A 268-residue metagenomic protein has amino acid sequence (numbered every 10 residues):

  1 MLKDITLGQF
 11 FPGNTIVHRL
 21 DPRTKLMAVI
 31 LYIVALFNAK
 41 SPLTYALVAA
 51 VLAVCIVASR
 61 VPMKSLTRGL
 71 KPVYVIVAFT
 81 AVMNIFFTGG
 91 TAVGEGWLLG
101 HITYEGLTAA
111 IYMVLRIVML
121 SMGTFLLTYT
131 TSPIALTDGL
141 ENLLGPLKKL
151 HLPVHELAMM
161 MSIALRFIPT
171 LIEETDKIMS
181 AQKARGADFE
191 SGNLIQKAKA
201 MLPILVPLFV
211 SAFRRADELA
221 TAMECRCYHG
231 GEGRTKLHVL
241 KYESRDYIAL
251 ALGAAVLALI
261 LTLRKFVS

Functional and structural regions predicted by a protein language model:
M1-T44, V48-A53, V57-S59, N142-L152 (+3 more regions): Transmembrane alpha-helix interface motif
N14, F37, V61-S65, W97 (+4 more regions): Membrane-helix interfacial "entry" motifs
K25, K64-Y74, A249: Alpha-helical transmembrane segments and their helix-start/interface "positive-inside/aromatic belt" motifs in integral
S41, Y45, R60-K64, T88-G96 (+2 more regions): Transmembrane helix-loop junctions in multipass membrane proteins, especially transporters and channels
C55-S59, K64, P72-I76, T80: Extended cationic-aromatic binding surfaces that line active-site or macromolecule-binding grooves and engage
M63, F79-N84, L99-I102, C227 (+1 more regions): A general structural signal for short secondary-structure boundary/capping elements
L70-A187, L194: Juxtamembrane/interface alpha-helical elements of multi-pass membrane proteins
